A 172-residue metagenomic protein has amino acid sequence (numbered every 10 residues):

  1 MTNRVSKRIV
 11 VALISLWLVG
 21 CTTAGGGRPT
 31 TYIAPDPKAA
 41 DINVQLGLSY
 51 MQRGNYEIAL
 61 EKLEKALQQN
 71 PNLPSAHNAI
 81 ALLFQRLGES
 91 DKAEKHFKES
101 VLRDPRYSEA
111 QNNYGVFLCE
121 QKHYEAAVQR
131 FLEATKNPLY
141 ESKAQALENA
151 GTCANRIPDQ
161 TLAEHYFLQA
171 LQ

Functional and structural regions predicted by a protein language model:
L18-K38: Bacterial Sec signal peptide processing site at the extreme N-terminus
P35, Q69, R103, N137-L139 (+1 more regions): Structural marker of alpha-solenoid helical repeat scaffolds
A39, L46, L73, Y107 (+1 more regions): Residue-level recognition of tetratricopeptide repeat
Q45, A79, N113, L147-N149: Canonical tetratricopeptide repeat
Q52, R86-L87, E120-Q121, R156-I157: Register position in tetratricopeptide repeats
K65-A66, E99-S100, E133-N137, Q169-A170: Canonical positions in the second alpha-helix
A76, A110, F117, A144-A146: TPR alpha-solenoid repeat register
